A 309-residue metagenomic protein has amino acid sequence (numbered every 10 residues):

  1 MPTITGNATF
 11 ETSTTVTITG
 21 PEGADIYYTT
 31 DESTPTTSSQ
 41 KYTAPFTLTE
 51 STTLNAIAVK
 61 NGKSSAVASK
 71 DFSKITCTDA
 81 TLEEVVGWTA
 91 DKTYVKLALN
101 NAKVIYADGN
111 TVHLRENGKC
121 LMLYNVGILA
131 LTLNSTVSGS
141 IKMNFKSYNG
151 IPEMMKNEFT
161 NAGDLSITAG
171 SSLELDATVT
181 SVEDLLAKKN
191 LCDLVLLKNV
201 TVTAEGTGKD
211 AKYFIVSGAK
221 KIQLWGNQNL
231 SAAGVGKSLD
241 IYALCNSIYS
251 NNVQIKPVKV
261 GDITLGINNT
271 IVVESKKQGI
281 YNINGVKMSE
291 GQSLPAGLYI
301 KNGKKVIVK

Functional and structural regions predicted by a protein language model:
M1-T14, A80-D91, N282-I283: Short, solvent-exposed loop/edge segments of extracellular or virion-exposed proteins
M1-T76: Short, compositionally stereotyped local motifs that mark structural "simplifiers"
V16-I18, Y28, E50-G62, G139 (+2 more regions): Append "Rare intracellular matches occur via the same short Y/T/C beta-strand/loop motifs
T19-I26, Y106-D108, V273-Q278: Short proline/glycine-enriched turn/loop motifs at strand-loop junctions of beta-rich domains
P45-T53, L131-L133, S231-V235, S293-P295: Surface-exposed, short loops/turns at beta-strand junctions within beta-sandwich domains
K63-S73, N251-V258, K305-K309: Edge beta-strands of extracellular beta-sandwich domains
K74-L265: OB-fold nucleic-acid-binding modules
T264-K309: C-terminal outer-membrane/trafficking sorting elements
